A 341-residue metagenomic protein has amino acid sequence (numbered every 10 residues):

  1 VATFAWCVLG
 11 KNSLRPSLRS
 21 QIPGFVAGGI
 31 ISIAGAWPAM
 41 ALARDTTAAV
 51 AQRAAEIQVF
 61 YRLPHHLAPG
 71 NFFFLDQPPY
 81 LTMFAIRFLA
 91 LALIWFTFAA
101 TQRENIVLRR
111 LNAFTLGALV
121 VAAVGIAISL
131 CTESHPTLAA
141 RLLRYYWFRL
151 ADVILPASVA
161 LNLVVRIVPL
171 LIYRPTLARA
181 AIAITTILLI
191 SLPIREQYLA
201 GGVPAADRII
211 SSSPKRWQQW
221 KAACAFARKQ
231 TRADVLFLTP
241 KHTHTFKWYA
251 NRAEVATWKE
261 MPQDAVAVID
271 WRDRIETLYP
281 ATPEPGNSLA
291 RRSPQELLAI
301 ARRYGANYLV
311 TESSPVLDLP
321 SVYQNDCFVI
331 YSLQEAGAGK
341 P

Functional and structural regions predicted by a protein language model:
A2-A151, L155: Transmembrane catalytic cores of multi-pass membrane glycosyltransferases and polysaccharide-assembly enzymes
A5, G29-I30, V168-Y198: Signature aromatic-anchored transmembrane alpha helix within multi-pass, membrane-resident enzymes that catalyze glycan
C7-I22, P156-A181, P341: Membrane-interface junctions at the ends of membrane-embedded or membrane-associated helices
L42-V50, I167-L171, L199: Juxtamembrane/interface segments at transmembrane-helix termini
T47, R252-A256, N325-C327: Short secondary-structure boundary/capping segments
I190-A222: Hydrophobic alpha-helical transmembrane segments in integral membrane proteins
S213-G286, L298, R302-V316, Y331: Short periplasmic/luminal acceptor-recognition loop of GT-C membrane glycosyltransferases, typified by
V316-A336: Short acidic, glycine/proline-enriched helix-loop-strand junctions
